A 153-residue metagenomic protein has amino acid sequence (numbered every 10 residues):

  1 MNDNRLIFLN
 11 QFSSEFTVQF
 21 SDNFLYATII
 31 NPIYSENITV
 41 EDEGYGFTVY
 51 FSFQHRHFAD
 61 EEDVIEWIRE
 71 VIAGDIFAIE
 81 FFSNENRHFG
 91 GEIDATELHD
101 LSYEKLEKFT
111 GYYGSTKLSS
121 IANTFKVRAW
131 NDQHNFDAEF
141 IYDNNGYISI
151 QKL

Functional and structural regions predicted by a protein language model:
M1-E15: Amphipathic alpha-helical segments
N2, F58-E61: Generic detection of long, well-ordered alpha-helical segments
S14-F47: Amphipathic, interaction-prone secondary-structure segments
E41-F47, I72-D75, E97-Y103: Short, solvent-exposed coil/turn segments at beta-strand boundaries
D42-G46, E62-E66, T110-S115: A short, sequence-level motif marking secondary-structure junctions
F51-A59: A short, exposed loop/beta-hairpin motif centered on an aromatic-Gly-Thr core
E62-N84: Short, internal acidic amphipathic alpha-helical interface segments that mediate docking to partner proteins
F77-L153: Acidic, proline/glycine-rich low-complexity IDRs
